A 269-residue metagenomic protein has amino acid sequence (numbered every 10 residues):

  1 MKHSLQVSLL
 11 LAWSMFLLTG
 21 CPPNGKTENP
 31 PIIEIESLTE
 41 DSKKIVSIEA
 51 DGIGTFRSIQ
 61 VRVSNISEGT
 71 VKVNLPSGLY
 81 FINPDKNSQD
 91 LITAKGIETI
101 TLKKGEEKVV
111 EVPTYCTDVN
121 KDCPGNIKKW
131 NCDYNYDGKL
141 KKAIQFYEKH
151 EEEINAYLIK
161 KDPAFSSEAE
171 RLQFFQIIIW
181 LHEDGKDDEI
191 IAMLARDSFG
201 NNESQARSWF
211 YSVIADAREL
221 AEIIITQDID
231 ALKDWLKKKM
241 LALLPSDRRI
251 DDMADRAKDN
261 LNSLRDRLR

Functional and structural regions predicted by a protein language model:
M1-L9: Bacterial N-terminal signal peptides that target proteins for export
L18-G20: C-terminal motif of bacterial Sec signal peptides marking the signal peptidase cleavage site
P22-N24: Bacterial signal peptide processing site
G54-V61: Short, solvent-exposed loop/turn segments enriched in Ser/Thr/Gly
V61-L75: Asparagine-centered strand-capping/turn motif at beta-strand->loop junctions
I82-N135: Intrinsically disordered, low-complexity Pro/Gly/Ser/Thr-rich segments with frequent PxxP/GP/PP motifs and embedded
C132-E170, E203-S204: Metal- or metallocofactor-binding catalytic centers and their adjacent structured scaffolds across diverse enzyme
Y157-R269: Activation targets extended, charge/polar-rich intrinsically disordered C-terminal tails
